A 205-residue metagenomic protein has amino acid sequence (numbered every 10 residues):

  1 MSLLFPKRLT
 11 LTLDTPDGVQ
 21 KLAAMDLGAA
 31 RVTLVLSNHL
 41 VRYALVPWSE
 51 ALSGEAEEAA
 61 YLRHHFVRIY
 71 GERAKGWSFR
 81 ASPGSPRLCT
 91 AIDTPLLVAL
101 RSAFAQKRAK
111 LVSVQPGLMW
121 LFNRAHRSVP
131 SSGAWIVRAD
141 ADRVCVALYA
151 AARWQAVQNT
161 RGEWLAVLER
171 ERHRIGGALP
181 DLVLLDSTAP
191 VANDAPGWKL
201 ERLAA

Functional and structural regions predicted by a protein language model:
M1-A205: Hydrophobic/aromatic-enriched cytosolic interaction surfaces used to assemble or bind macromolecules
